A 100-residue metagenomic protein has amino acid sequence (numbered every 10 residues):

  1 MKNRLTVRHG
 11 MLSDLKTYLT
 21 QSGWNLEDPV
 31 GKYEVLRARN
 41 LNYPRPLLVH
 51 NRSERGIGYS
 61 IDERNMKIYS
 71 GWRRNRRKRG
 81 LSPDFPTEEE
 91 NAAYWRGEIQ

Functional and structural regions predicted by a protein language model:
M1-G10, R39, R45-H50, Y59-S60 (+1 more regions): Terminus-proximal functional modules
M1-K2, R96-Q100: Short intrinsically disordered terminal tails
K2-V30: Negatively charged, low-complexity tracts enriched in Asp/Glu with abundant Ser/Thr
M11, T87-E90: Intrinsically disordered, low-complexity coil/linker segments enriched for acidic/polar and small residues
S22-E54: Amphipathic, interaction-prone secondary-structure segments
N25, S82-P86: Short coil/loop linkers at secondary-structure junctions
P46-L81: Intrinsically disordered, low-complexity regulatory segments enriched in Ser/Thr/Pro and charged residues
